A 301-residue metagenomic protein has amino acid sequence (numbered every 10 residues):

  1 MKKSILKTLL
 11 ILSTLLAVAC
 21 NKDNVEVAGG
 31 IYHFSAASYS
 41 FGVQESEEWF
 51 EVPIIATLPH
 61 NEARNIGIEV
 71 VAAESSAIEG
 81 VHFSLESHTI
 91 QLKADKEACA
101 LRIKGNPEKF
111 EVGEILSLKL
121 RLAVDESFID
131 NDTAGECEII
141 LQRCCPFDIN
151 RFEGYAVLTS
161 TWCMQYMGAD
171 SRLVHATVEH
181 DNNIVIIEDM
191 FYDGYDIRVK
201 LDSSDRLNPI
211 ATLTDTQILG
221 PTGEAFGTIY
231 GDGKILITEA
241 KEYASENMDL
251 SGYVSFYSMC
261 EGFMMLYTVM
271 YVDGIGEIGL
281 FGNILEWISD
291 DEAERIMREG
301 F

Functional and structural regions predicted by a protein language model:
K3-I11: Sec-dependent signal peptide recognition, specifically the positively charged N-region followed immediately by
L16-A19: C-terminal motif of bacterial Sec signal peptides marking the signal peptidase cleavage site
N21-S160, A293-F301: Acidic/polar, low-complexity intrinsically disordered N-terminal segments immediately downstream of a Sec signal
C144-F301: Ser/Thr/Gly/Pro-rich, low-complexity flexible regions
